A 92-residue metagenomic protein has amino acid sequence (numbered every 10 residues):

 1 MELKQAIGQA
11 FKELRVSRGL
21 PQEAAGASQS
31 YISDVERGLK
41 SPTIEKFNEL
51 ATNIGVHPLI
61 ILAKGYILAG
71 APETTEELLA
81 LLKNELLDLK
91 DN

Functional and structural regions predicted by a protein language model:
M1-S17: A short, Lys/Arg-rich alpha-helix, primarily the initiator
I7, L59-K64: Conserved short hydrophobic patches within well-ordered secondary structure
F11, Q22, Q29, I44-F47: Helix-turn-helix DNA-binding elements, focusing on the entry/boundary residues of the two helices that contact DNA
S17-R37: Short alpha-helical DNA-recognition segment
E36, K46, G65: DNA major-groove recognition helix of helix-turn-helix
E45-I61: DNA major-groove recognition helix of helix-turn-helix/homeodomain DNA-binding modules
A63-N92: Short, charged recognition helix plus adjacent turn of helix-turn-helix-like nucleic-acid-binding domains
